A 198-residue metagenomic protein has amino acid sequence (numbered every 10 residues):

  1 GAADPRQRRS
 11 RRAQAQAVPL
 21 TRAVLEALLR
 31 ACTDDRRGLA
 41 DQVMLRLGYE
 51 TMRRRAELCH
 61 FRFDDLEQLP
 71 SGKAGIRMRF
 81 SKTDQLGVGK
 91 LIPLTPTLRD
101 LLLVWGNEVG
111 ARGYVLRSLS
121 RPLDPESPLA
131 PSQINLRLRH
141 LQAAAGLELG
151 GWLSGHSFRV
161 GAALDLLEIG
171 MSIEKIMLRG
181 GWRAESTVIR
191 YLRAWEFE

Functional and structural regions predicted by a protein language model:
G1-R30, F80, S120-P125: Flexible interdomain linker/hinge and immediately adjacent N-terminus of the catalytic tyrosine-recombinase domain
R22-R55: Basic, Lys/Arg- and aromatic-enriched nucleic-acid-binding interface segment
L25, A40-Q42, P131, N135 (+1 more regions): Short, leucine-enriched amphipathic alpha-helices that occur as contiguous helical runs
L28, M52, L58, M78 (+4 more regions): Mobile genetic element proteins and their domesticated derivatives, centered on retroelements and DNA transposons
G48-G72, I173-L178: Short, charged phosphate-coordinating catalytic segments
L69-P125, R137, L141: Basic, alpha-helical nucleic-acid-contacting "clamp/cap" segments
K90, L178, V188-E198: DNA/chromatin major-groove-contacting recognition/catalytic segments
A111, N135-L178, E185, F197: Short, basic (Lys/Arg/His-rich) helix/loop patches that form interaction surfaces in the mid-to-C-terminal regions
